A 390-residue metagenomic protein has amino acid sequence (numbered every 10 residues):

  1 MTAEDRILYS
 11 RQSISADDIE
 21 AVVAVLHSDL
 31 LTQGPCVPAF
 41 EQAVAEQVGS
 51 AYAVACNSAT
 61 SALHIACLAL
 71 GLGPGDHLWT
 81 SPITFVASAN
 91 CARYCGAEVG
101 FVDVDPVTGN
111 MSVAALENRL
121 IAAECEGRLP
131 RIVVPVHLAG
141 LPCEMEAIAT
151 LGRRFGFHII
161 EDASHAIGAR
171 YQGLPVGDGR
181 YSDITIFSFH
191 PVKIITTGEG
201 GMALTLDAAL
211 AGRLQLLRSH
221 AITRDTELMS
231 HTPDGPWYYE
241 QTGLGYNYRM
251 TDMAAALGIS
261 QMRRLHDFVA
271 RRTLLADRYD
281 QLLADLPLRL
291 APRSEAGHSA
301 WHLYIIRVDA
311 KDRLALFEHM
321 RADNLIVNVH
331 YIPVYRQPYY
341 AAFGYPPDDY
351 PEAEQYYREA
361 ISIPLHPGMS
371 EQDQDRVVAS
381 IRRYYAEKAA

Functional and structural regions predicted by a protein language model:
M1-L30, P35, Y239-T242, P364: N-terminal "arm"/small-domain region of PLP-dependent enzymes with the aminotransferase-like
L30-H77, C91-C95, F101-D103, C125 (+2 more regions): Phosphate-binding glycine-rich loop
P38-A43, S50-A53, A114, N118 (+7 more regions): PLP-dependent aminotransferase class I/II
V54, W79, G100, I159-I160 (+3 more regions): Structural detector of well-ordered beta-strand residues that form the stable sheet scaffold of enzyme domains
A55, T80, F101, A203 (+1 more regions): Conserved SAM-binding loop
L68-R154, H158-A163, R170: PLP-dependent aminotransferase-like
E161, H165-T196, G212, W237-T242: Conserved active-site segment immediately N-terminal to the catalytic lysine that forms the internal aldimine
F187-S188, G201-D207, I259: Short beta-strand-to-turn element immediately C-terminal to the catalytic PLP-Schiff-base lysine in fold type I
